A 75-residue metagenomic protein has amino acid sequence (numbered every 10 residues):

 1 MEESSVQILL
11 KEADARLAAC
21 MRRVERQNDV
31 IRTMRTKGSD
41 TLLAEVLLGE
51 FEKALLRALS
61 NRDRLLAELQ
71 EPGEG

Functional and structural regions predicted by a protein language model:
M1-G75: Anionic, Ser/Thr-rich low-complexity intrinsically disordered regions
